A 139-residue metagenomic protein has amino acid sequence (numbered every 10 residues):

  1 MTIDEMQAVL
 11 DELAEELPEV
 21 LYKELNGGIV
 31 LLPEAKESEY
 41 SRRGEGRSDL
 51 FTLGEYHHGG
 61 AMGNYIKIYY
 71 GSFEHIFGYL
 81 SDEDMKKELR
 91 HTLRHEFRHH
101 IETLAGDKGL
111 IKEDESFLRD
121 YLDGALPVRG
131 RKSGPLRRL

Functional and structural regions predicted by a protein language model:
M1-E88, T103-L139: Metalloprotease/metallohydrolase-associated module, dominated by Zn2+-dependent proteases
H91-L104: Active-site recognition of the HExxH zinc-binding catalytic motif
